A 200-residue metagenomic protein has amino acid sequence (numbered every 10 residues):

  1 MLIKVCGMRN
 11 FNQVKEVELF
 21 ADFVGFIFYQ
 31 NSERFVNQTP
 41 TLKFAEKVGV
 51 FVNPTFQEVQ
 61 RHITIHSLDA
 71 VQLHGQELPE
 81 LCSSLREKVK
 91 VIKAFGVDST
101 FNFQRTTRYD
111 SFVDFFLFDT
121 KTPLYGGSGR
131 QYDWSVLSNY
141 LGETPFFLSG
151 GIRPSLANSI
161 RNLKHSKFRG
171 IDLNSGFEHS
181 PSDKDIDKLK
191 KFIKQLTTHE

Functional and structural regions predicted by a protein language model:
M1-E200: Conserved N-terminal beta1-alpha1 strand-loop-helix module at the mouth
